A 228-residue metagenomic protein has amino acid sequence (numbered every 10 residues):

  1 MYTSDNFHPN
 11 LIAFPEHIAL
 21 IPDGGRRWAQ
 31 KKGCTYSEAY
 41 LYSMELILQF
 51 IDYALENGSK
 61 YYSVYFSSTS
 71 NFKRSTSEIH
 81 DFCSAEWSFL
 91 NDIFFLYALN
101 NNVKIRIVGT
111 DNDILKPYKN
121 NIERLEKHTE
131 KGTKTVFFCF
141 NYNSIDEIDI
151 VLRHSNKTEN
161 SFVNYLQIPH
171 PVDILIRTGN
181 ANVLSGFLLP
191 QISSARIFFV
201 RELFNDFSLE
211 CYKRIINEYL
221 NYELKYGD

Functional and structural regions predicted by a protein language model:
M1-D228: Flexible, compositionally biased loop and terminal segments
